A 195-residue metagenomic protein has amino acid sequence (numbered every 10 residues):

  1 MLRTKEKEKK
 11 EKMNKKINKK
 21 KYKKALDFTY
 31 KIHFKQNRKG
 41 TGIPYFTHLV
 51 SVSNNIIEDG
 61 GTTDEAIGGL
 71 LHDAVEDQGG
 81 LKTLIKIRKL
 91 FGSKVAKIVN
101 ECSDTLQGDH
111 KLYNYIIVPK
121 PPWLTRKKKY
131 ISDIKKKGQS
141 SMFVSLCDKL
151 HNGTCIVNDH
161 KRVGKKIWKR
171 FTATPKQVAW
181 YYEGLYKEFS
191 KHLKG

Functional and structural regions predicted by a protein language model:
M1-M13: Charge-dense, intrinsically disordered terminal/linker segments
K10-G195: Active-site helical microenvironments for divalent-metal-assisted chemistry
